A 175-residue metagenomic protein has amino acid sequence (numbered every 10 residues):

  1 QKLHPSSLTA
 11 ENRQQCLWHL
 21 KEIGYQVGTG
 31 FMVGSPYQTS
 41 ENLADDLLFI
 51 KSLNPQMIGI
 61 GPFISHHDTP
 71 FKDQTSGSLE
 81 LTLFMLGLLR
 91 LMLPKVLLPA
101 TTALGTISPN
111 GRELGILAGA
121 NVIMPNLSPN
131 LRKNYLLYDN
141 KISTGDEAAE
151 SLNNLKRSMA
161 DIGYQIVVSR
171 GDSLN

Functional and structural regions predicted by a protein language model:
Q1-G24, F31-N54, T69-E80: Conserved non-cysteine loop/helix-boundary elements of the Radical SAM core domain that shape
Q26-V27, L43, L86, R112: Hydrophobic alpha-helical segments
K51-N175: Auxiliary Fe-S-binding modules of radical SAM enzymes
